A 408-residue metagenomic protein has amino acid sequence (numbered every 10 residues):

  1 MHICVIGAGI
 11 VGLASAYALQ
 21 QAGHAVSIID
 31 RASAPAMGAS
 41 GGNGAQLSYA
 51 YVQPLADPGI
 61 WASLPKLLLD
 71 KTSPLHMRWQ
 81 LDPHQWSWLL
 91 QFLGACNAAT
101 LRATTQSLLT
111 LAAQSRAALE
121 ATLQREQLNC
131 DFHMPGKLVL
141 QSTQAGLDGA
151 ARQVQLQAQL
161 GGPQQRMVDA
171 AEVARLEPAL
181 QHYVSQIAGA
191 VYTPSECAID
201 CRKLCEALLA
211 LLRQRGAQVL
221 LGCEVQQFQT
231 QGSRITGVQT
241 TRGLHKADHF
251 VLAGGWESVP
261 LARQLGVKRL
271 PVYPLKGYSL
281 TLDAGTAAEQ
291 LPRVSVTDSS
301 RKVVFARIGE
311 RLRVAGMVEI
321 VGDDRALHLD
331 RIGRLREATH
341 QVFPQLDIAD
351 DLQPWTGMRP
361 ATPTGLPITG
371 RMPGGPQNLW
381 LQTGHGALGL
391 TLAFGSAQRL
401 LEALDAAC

Functional and structural regions predicted by a protein language model:
H2-I28: N-terminal Rossmann-like FAD-binding beta1-loop-alpha1 element of flavoenzymes
V11, L180-Q181, C201, L366-C408: C-terminal lid/capping helical subdomain adjacent to the catalytic/cofactor pocket in oxidative enzymes
Q21-G41: Glycine-rich FAD pyrophosphate-binding loop
N43-Q46, Y51, L55-A95, V225-T230 (+2 more regions): Active-site substrate-recognition segment that forms the wall of the catalytic cavity or substrate channel
G44-A171: Dinucleotide-binding Rossmann-like beta1-alpha1 core, especially the glycine-rich loop that anchors the ADP
A103-R116, V139-G149, A190-A210, A326-R331 (+1 more regions): Short beta-strand to alpha-helix junction loop
R152-L160, Q181-T241, H245-D248: Helical element adjacent to the flavin cofactor pocket in flavoenzyme catalytic cores
